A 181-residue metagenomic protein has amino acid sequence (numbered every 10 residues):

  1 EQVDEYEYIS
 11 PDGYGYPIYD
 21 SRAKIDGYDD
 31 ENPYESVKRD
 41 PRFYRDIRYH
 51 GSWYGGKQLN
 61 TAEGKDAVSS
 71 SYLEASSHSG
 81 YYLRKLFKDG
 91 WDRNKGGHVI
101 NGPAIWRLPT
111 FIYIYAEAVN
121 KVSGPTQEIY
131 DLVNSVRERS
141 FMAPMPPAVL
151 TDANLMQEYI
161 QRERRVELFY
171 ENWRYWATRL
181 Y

Functional and structural regions predicted by a protein language model:
E1-Y181: Acidic/polar-rich alpha-helix caps and helix-coil junctions
